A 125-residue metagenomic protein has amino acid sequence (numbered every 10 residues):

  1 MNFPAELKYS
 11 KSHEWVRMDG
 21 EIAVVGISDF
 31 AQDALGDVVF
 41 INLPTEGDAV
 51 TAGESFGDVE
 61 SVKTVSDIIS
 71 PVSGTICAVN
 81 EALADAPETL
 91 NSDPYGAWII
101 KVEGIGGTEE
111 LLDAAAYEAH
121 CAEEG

Functional and structural regions predicted by a protein language model:
M1-S55, S92-G125: Acidic, low-complexity mobile loops and tails
M18-E21, V65, V79-D85, G107-E109: Short, conserved beta-turn/loop elements at beta-strand boundaries and strand-helix junctions
I22, S73-T75: Structural motif
S61-T64, V72: Periplasm/extracytoplasmic soluble domains of Gram-negative envelope assemblies and related organellar analogs
S70-S73, Y95: ATP/adenylate-binding site constellation spanning eukaryotic-like Ser/Thr protein kinases, ABC-transporter
C77-S92, I100: Aromatic- and Lys/Arg-enriched surface recognition patch
